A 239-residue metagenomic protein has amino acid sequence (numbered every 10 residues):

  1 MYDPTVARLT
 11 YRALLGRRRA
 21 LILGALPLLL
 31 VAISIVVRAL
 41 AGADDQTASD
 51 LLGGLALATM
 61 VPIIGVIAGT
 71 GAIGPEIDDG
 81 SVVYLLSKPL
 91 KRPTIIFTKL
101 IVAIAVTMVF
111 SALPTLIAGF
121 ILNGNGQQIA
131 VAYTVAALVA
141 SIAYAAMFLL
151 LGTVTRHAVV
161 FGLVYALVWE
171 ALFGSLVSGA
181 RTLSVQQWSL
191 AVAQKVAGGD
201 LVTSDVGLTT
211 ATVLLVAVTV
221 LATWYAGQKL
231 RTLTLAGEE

Functional and structural regions predicted by a protein language model:
M1-G24, E239: Aromatic- and glycine-rich beta-strand/loop motifs that create alpha-glucan
Y2-T5, L176-L201: Short hydrophobic, aromatic-rich alpha-helical segments embedded in or entering the lipid bilayer of multi-pass
R19, S189-A193, A211-T212, V216: Alpha-helical transmembrane segments of multi-pass membrane proteins predominantly involved in bioenergetics
G24, L28-P75, D79, I96-V160 (+5 more regions): Secretory targeting signals
S81-L85: Short cytoplasmic-facing helical segments at TM-TM junctions of multi-pass membrane proteins
P93-I96, L230: Alpha-helix N-cap/helix-start motif at helix boundaries, enriched for small hydrophobics
L150, A217-E239: Junction motif at the cytosolic side of a transmembrane helix
